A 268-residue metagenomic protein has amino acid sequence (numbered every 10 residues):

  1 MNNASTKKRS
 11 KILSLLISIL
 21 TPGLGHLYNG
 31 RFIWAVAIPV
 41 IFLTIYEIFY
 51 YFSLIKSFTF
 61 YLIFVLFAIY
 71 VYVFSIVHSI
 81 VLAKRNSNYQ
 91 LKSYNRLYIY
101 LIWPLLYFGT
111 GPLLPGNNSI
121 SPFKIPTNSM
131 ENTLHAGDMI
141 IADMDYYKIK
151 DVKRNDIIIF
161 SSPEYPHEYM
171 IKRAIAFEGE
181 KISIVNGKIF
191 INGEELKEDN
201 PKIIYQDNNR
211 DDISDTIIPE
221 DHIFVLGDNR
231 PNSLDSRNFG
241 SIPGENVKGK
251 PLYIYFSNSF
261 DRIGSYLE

Functional and structural regions predicted by a protein language model:
M1-S14, V40-P122: Transmembrane helix recognition focused on a "late"/terminal membrane span
N2-L20, F32, P39-T44, L54-K56 (+2 more regions): Soluble "head" domains of membrane/secretory-pathway proteins
H26-A35: Membrane-helix interface "capping/anchor" motifs
